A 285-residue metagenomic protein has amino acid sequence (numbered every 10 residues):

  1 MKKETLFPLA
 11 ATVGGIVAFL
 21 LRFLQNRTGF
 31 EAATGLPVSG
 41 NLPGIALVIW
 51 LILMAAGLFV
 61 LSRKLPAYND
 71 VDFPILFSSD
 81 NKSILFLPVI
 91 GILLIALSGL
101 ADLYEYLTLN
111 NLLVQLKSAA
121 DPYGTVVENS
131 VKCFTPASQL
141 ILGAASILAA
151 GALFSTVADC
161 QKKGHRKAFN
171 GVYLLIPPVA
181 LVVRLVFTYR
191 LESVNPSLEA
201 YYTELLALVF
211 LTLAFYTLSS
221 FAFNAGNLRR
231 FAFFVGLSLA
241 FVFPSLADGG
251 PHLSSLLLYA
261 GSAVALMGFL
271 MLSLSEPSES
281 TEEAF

Functional and structural regions predicted by a protein language model:
M1, P74-F77, V194, E279-F285: Charged interaction patches that mediate protein-protein contacts
M1-S146: N-terminal topogenic module of multi-pass integral membrane proteins
A11-A18, S83-D102, Q139-S155, G171-F187 (+2 more regions): Alpha-helical transmembrane segments of multi-pass integral membrane proteins
T12-N26, V48-F59, Y201-F285: C-terminal transmembrane-bundle signature of multipass membrane proteins, characterized by strong activation on
I16-F19, T34-S39, Q161, H165-R190 (+3 more regions): Aromatic-enriched hydrophobic runs in primary sequence
Q25-A46, L103-Q115, E128-A144, K162-F169 (+3 more regions): Membrane-helix interface and helix-disruption motif detector
L53-A67, A149-Q161, L213-S220: Transmembrane alpha-helical segments in integral membrane proteins
N69-N81, A158-N170, S220-R229: Membrane-interface helix-boundary motifs at transmembrane edges
